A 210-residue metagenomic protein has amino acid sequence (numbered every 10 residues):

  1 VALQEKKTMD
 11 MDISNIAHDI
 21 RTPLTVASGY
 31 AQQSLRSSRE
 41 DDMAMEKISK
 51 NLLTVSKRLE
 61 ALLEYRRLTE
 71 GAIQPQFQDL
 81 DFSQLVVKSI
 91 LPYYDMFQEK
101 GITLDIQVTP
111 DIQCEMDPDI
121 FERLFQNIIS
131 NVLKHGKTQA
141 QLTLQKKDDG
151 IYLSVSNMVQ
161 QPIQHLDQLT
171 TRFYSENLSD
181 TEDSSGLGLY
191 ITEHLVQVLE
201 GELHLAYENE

Functional and structural regions predicted by a protein language model:
G71-P75, Q113-M116: Conserved micro-motifs of the catalytic ATP-binding
Q78, T103-I112: Conserved catalytic submotifs in the C-terminal HATPase_c
F121-F125: A residue-level detector for a conserved hydrophobic packing site within the catalytic ATP-binding domain
N131-L133: Short helix-loop "hinge" at the ATP-lid/N-box region of the Bergerat-fold HATPase_c
Q139-D149: Short beta-strand/loop element within the Bergerat-fold HATPase_c
Q161-Y174: Short conserved segment of the HATPase_c
